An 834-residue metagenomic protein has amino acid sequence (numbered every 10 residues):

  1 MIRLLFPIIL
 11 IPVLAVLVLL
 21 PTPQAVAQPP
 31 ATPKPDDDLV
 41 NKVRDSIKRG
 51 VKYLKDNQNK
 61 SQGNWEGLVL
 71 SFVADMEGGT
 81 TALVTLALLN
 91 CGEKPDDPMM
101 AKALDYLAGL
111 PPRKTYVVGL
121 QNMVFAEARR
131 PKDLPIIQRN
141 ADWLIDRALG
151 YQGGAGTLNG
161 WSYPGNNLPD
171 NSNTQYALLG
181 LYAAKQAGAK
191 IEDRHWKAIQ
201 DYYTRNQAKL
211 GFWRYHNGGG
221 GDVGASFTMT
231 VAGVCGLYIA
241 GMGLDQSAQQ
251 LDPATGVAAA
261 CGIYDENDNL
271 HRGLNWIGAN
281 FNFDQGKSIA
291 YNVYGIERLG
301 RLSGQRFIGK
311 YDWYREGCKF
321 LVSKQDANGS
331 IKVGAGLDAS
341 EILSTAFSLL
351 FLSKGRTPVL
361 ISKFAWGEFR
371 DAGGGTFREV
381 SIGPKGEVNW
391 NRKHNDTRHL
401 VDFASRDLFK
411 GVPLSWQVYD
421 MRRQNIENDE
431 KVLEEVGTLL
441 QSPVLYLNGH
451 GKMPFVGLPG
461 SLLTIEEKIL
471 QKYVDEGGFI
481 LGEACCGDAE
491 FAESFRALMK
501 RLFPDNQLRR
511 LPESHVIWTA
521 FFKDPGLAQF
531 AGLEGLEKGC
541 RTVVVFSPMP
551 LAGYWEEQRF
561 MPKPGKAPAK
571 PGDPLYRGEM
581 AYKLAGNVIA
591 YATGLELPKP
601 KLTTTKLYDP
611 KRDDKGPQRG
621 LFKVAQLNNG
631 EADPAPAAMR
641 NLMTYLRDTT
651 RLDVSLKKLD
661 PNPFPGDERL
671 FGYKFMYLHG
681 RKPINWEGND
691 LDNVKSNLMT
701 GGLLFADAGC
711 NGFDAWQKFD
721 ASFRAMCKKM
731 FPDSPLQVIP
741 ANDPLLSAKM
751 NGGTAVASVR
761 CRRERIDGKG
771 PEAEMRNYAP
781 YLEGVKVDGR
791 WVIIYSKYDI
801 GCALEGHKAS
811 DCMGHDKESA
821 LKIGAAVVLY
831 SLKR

Functional and structural regions predicted by a protein language model:
P7-T22: Bacterial N-terminal signal peptides
Q28-R49, N64-M99, L110-D142, D146-K197 (+4 more regions): An alpha-helical repeat/solenoid feature that recognizes helix-turn-helix modules
L54-T80, D96-R113, Q417-L433, K657-F664: Internal amphipathic alpha-helical repeat/solenoid segments
K60, P112-T115, E127-R130, G150-Q152 (+21 more regions): Solvent-exposed loop/turn segments at secondary-structure junctions within structured extracellular/periplasmic domains
L86, Q121-M123, L144, L178-L179 (+11 more regions): Structural recognition of the beta-strand scaffold that forms the well-ordered cores of secreted hydrolase catalytic
L168-D170, L439, V444-A492, F675-D720: Short alpha-beta junction capping motif
T357-V444, N448-P454, L458, L551-A552 (+4 more regions): Aromatic-Pro/Gly-enriched surface loop or interdomain linker that acts as a lid/target-recognition segment
G487-N587, T593, K601-T604, Q618-K623 (+3 more regions): An acidic, glycine-rich "communication" segment
